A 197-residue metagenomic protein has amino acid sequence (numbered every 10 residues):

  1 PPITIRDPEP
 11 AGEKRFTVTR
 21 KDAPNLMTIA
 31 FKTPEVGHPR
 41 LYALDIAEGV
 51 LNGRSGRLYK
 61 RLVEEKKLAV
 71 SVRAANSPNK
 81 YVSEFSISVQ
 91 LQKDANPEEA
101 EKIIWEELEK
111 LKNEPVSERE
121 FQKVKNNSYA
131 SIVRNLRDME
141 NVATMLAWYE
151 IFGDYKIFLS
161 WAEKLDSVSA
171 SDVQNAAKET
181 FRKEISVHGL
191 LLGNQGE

Functional and structural regions predicted by a protein language model:
P1-G37, G49-E98, E120-N127, N141-M145 (+1 more regions): Non-catalytic beta-strand/loop surface segments
P39-I46: PPIase-associated folding chaperone regions across multiple families
E98, K102, G196-E197: Immediate N-terminus of the mature polypeptide
W105-V116: A common structural junction motif
K112, N135, T144, G153-L159 (+1 more regions): C-terminal soluble interaction/assembly domains
I132: Conserved nucleotide- and phosphate/pyrophosphate-binding catalytic cores in adenylate/nucleotidyl-handling enzymes
K183, G193-E197: Gram-negative outer-membrane assembly/targeting C-terminal domains
